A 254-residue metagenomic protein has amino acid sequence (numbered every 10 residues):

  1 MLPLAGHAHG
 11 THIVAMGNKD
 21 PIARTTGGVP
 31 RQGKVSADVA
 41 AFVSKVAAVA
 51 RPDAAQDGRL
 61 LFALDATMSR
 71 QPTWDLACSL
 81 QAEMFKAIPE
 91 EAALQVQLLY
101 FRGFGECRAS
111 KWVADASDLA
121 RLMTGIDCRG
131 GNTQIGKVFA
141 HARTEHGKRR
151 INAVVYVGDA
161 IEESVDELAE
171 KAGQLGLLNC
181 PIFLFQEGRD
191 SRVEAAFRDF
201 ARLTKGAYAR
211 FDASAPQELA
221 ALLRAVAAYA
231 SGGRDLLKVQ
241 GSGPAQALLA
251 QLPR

Functional and structural regions predicted by a protein language model:
L2-L61, M68-W74, E90-A92: Acidic, polar low-complexity linker/tail segments
D53-K111, V138, A153-V157: Von Willebrand factor
A66, G103-E106, A160-E163, G188-S191 (+1 more regions): Solvent-exposed loop/turn segments at secondary-structure junctions within structured extracellular/periplasmic domains
K111-T124, A201-F211: Acidic, Ser/Thr-rich peripheral helices and adjacent loops at domain boundaries
D115-A153, I161-D166, G188-R198: Von Willebrand factor
E167-K171: Charged helix-capping and loop-helix junction motifs
L178, A196, L203-T204: Short, structured coil segments at secondary-structure junctions
T204, Y208-R254: C-terminal "exit" segments of structured domains
